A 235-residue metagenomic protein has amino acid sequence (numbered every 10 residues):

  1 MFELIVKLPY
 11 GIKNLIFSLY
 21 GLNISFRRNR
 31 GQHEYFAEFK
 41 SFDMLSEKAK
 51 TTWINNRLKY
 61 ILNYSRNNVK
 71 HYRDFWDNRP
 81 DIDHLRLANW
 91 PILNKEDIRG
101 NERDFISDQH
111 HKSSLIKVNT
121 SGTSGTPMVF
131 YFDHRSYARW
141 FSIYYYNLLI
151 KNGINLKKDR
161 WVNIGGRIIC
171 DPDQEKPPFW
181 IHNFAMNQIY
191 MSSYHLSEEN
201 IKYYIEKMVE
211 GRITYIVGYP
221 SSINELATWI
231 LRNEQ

Functional and structural regions predicted by a protein language model:
M1-N119, T126-D159, R167, I205-E206 (+2 more regions): Nucleotide 5′-phosphate-binding alpha/beta core
K158-W161, N187-Q188: A residue-level signal for beta-strand positions that form part of recognition/binding surfaces within mature
R167-Q235: Conserved adenylate-forming
